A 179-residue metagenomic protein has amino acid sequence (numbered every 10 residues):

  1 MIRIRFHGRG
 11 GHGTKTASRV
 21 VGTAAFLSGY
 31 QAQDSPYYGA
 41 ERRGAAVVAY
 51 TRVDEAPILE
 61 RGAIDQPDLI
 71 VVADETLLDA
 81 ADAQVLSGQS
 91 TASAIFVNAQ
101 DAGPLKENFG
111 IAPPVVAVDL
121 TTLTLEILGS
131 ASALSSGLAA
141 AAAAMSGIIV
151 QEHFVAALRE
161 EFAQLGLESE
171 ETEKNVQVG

Functional and structural regions predicted by a protein language model:
M1-G179: Active-site cofactor/cluster-binding pocket
